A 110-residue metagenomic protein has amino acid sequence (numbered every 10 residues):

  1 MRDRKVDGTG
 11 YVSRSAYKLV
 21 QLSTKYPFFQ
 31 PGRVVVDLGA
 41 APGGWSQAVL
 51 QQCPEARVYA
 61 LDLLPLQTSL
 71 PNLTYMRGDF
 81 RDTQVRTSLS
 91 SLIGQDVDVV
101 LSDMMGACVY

Functional and structural regions predicted by a protein language model:
M1, A107-Y110: Gly-rich Lys/Arg/Thr-decorated short loops/hinges at beta-loop-alpha junctions or inter-strand turns that position
M1-P31: Class I SAM-dependent methyltransferase Rossmann-like catalytic core, especially the SAM/SAH-binding loop
Q30-A41: Conserved class I S-adenosyl-L-methionine
V36, Y59-L61, M76: Hydrophobic/aromatic beta-strand patches that form the interior of the parallel beta-sheet core in alpha/beta enzyme
P42-P54: Conserved SAM-binding loop of SAM-dependent methyltransferases across substrates and taxa, primarily the Class I
L50, R57-D62: Conserved SAM-binding motif I beta-strand of class I
L63-A107: S-adenosyl-L-methionine
